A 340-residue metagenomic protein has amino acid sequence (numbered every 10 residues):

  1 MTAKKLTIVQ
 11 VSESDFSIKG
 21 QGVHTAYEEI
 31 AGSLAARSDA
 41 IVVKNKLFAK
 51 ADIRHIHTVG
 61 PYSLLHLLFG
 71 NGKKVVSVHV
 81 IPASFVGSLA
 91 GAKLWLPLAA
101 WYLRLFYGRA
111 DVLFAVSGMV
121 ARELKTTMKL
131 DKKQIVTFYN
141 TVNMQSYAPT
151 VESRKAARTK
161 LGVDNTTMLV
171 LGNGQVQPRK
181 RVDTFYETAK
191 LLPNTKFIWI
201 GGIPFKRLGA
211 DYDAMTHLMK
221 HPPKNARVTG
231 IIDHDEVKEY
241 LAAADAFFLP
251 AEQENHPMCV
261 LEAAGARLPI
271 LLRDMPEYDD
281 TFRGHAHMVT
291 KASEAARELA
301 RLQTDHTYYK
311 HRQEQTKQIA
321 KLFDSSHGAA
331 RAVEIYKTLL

Functional and structural regions predicted by a protein language model:
W95-L113, T216: Membrane-proximal helix-turn-helix segments that form the acceptor-binding/catalytic region of lipid-linked
G108-K125, L130-E152: Donor nucleotide-sugar binding/catalytic pocket of nucleotide-sugar-dependent glycosyltransferases
V142, N173, K196-A214, G230: Glycosyltransferase donor-sugar binding loop
D164-K180, Y186-L192, I198: Conserved donor-binding/catalytic core segment of Leloir-type glycosyltransferases
D211-K238: Nucleotide-activated donor-binding/catalytic signature segment of Leloir-type glycosyltransferases, i.e., the conserved
E252: Aromatic "clamp/platform" in nucleotide-sugar-dependent glycosyltransferases that forms part of the donor/acceptor
P269-L272: Short hydrophobic beta-strand element within catalytic cores of glycosyltransferases and related nucleotide-activated
D279-R301: Change "using UDP/GDP/dTDP sugars" to "using nucleotide sugars
